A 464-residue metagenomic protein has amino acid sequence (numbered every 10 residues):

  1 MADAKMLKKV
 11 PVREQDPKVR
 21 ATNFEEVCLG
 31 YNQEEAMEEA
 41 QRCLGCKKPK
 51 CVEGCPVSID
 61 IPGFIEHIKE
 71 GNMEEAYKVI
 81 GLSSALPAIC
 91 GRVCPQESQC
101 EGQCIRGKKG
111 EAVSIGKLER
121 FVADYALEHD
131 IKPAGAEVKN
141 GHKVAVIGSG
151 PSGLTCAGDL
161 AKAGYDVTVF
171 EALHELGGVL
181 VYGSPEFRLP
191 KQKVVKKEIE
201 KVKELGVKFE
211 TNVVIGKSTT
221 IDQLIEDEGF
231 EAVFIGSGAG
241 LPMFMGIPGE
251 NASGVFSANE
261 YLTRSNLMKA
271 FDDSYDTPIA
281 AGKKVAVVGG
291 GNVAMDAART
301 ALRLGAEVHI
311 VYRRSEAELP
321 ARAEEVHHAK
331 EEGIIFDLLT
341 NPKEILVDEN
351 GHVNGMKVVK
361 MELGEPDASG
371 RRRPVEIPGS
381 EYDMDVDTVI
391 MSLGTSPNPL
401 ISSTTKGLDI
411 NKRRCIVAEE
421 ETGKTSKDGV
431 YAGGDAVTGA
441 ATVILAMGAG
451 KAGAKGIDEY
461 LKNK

Functional and structural regions predicted by a protein language model:
R20-E38, I59-R92, K109-E137, S265-N266: Ferredoxin-type iron-sulfur electron-transfer modules in oxidoreductases and energy-metabolism complexes
Q41-D60, A85-K108: Local cysteine-cluster metal-coordination motifs and their immediate loop/turn environment, predominantly Fe-S cluster
E75, V138, K143-I147, I199-I247 (+4 more regions): Feature captures the FAD/FMN-dependent oxidoreductase FAD-binding
V122-V138, V195-K217, P242-L304, N411-E421 (+1 more regions): Glycine-rich dinucleotide-binding loop and its adjacent helix/turn
H142-T168, A294-L302: N-terminal Rossmann-like FAD-binding beta1-loop-alpha1 element of flavoenzymes
D166-V169, L173-E204, F209-E210, A298-E344: Rossmann-like dinucleotide-binding cores of NAD(P)H-dependent redox enzymes
N251-G282, P366-A440: FAD-site-proximal beta/loop scaffold in flavoenzymes
A436-N463: A conserved FAD-binding loop/helix module that cradles the flavin
